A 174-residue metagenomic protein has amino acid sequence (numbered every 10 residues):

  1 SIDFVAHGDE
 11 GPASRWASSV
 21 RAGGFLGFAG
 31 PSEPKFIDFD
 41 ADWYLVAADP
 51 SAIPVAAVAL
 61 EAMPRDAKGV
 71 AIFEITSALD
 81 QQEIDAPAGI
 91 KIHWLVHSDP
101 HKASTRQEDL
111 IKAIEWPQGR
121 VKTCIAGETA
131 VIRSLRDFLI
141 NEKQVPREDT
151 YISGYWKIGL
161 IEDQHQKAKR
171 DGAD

Functional and structural regions predicted by a protein language model:
S1-D174: Extended, composition-driven regions rather than compact fold-specific motifs
